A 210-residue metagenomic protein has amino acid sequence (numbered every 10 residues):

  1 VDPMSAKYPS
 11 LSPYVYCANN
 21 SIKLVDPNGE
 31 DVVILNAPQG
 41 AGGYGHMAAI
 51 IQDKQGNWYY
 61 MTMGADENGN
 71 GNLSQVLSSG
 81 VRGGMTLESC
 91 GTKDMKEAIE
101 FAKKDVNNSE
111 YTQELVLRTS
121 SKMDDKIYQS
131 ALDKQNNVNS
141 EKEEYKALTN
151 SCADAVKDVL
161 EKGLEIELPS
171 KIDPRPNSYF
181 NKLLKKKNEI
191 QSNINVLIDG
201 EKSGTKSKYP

Functional and structural regions predicted by a protein language model:
V1-V33: Short turn/helix-capping motifs enriched in Asx and small/polar residues
Y14, N150-D158: A structural signal for well-ordered alpha-helical segments within the folded catalytic domains of diverse enzymes
S21, G29, K157, E161-E165: Sec-exported extracytoplasmic/periplasmic mature domains
V33-N150, N177-P210: Non-catalytic ligand/cofactor/substrate-binding and regulatory segments of enzyme domains
K54-N57, K162-I166: Secondary-structure boundary elements
A147, L164-P176: Short conserved catalytic/interaction loops centered on acidic-Pro-aromatic/His motifs
